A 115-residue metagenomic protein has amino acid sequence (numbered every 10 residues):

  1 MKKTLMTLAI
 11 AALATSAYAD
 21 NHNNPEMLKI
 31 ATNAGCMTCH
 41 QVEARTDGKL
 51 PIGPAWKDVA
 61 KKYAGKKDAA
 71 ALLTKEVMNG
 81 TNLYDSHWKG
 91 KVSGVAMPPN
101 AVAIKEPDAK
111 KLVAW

Functional and structural regions predicted by a protein language model:
T4-L13: Sec-dependent N-terminal signal peptides
T15-D20: Sec/Tat signal peptide C-region and signal peptidase I cleavage site
H22-V42: Sequence/structural segment immediately N-terminal to covalent heme-attachment motifs in c-type and related
T38, A44-Y63, M78-A109: Axial heme c-ligation environment in periplasmic c-type cytochrome domains
K66-A69, K75-E76: Post-signal/leader-peptide non-cytosolic segments of secretory proteins
A109-W115: Aromatic- and Gly/Pro-enriched helix-to-coil junctions and flexible linker segments
